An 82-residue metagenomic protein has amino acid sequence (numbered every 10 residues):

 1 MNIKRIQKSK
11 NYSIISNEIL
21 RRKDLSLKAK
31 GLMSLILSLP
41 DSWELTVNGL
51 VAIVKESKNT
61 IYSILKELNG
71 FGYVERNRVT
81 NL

Functional and structural regions predicted by a protein language model:
M1-K10, N17: N-terminal leader segment of winged-helix/HTH proteins
N11-Y12, T60: Residue-level preference for nonpolar/small residues embedded in alpha-helices
I19-K30, I36-L82: Winged helix-turn-helix DNA-binding recognition segment
